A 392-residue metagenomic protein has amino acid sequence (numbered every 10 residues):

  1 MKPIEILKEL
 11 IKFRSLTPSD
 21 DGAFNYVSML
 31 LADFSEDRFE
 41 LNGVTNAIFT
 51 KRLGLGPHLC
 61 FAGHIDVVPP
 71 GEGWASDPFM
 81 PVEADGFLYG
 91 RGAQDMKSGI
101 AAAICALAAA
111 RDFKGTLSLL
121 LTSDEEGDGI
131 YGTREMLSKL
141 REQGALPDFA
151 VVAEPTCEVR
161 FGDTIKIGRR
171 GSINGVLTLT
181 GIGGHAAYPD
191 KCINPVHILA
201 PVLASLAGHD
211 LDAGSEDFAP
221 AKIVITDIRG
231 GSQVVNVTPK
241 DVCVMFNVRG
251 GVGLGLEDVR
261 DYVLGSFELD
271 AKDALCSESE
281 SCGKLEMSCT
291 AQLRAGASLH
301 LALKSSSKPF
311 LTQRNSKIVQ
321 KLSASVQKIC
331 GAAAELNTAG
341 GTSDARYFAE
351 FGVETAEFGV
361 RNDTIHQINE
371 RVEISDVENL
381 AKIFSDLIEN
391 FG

Functional and structural regions predicted by a protein language model:
M1-G71, D241-N247, V259-Y262, K321 (+1 more regions): N-terminal helical capping/dimerization or prosegment-like subdomains of hydrolases acting on amide or phosphate bonds
L59-L121, D376: Active-site metal-coordination/substrate-binding segment of hydrolases, especially metallo-dependent peptidases
V68-A84, V151, G168-T178, A356: Acidic-glycine-rich active-site phosphate/pyrophosphate-binding loop
A84-G86, A106-L119, E142-L146, L206-S215 (+3 more regions): Phosphate-handling active-site elements
I100-G168: Acidic/histidine-rich catalytic neighborhood of metal-dependent amide-processing enzymes
K139-D270, K284-C289, L293-A302, S307: Midchain, well-structured core segments that form catalytic/ion-binding scaffolds
S277, A302, S306, S323-G392: Zn-dependent metallopeptidase/amidohydrolase metal-coordination segment
L311-S325: Short, low-order "capping/linker" segments at domain edges
